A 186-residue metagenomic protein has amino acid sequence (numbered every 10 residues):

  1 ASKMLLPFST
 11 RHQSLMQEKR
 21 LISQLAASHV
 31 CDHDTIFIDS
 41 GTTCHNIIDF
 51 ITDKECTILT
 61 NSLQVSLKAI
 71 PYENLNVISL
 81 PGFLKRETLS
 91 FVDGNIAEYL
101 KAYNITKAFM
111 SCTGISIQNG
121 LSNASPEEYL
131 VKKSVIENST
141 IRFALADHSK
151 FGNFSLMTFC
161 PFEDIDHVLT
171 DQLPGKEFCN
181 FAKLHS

Functional and structural regions predicted by a protein language model:
A1-S40, I48-D53, I70-L75: HTH-adjacent hinge/linker in prokaryotic transcriptional regulators
L6, T10-Q17, L21, T42 (+7 more regions): Residues at secondary-structure transition points
H45: Glycine-rich SAM-binding Motif I of class I
K54-E55, V168: Conserved helix-loop-beta element of the AMP-binding
C56-L59, V77: Short beta-strand element of Class I
S66-S186: Conserved phosphate- and dinucleotide-binding cores of soluble alpha/beta proteins, encompassing both enzyme active
